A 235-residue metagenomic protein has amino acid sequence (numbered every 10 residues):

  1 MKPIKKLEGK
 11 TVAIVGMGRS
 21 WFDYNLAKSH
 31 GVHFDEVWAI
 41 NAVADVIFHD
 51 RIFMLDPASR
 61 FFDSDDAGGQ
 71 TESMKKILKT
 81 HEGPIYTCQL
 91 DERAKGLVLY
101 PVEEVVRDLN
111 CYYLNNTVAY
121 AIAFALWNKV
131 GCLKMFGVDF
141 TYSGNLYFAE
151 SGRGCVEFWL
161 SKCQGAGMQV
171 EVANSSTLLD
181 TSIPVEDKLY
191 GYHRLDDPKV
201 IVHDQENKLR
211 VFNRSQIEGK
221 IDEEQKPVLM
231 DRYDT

Functional and structural regions predicted by a protein language model:
M1-T235: Metal-ion/cofactor- or nucleotide/acyl-coenzyme-handling active-site neighborhoods
